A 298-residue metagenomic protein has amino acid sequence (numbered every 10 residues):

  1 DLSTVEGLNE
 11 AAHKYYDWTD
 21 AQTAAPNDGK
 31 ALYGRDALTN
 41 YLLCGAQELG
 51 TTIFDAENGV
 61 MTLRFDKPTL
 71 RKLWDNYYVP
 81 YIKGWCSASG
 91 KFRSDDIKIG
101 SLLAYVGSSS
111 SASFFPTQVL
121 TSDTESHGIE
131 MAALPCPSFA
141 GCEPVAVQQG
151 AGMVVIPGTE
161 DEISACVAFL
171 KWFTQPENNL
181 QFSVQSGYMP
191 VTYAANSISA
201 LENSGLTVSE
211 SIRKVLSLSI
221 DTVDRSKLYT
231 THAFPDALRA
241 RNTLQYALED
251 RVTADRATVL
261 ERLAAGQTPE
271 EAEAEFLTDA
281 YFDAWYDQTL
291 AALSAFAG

Functional and structural regions predicted by a protein language model:
E6-T62: Extracytoplasmic/periplasmic solute-binding protein
N9-K14, K91-Y105, Y246, T253: Short helices/loops that flank or line small-molecule/ion binding pockets
N9-Y16, E57-G90, C136: Glycine-centered hinge/linker elements that transmit conformational signals in sensory and ligand-binding systems
T51-K72, T121-S126, S138-P144, N203-S204: Short, solvent-exposed loop/beta-turn-alpha elements that line the ligand-binding surface or hinge of extracytoplasmic
I82-K83, T121-N196, K227: Extracytoplasmic/periplasmic substrate-recognition and gating elements
L103-S108, S113-F115: Paired acidic/hydrophobic, glycine-rich loop segments that form the ligand-binding mouth/hinge of periplasmic-binding
A195-K227: An extracytoplasmic/periplasmic, membrane-proximal ligand-sensing/linker region
I220-G298: Conserved C-terminal helix/tail region of periplasmic/extracytoplasmic solute-binding proteins
